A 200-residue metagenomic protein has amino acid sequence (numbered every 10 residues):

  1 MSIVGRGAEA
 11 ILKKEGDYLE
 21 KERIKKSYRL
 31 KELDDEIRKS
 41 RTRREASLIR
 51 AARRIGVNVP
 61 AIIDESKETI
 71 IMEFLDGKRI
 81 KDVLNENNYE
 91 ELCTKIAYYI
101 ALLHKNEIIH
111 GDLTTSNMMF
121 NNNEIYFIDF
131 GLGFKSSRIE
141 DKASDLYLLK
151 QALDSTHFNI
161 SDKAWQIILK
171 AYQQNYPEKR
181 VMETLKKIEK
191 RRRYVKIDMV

Functional and structural regions predicted by a protein language model:
M1-G16, L48, I55-P60, W165: N-terminal-biased segments
S2-R43: ATP-binding glycine-rich loop module of kinase domains
K14-D17, E22, D64, F74 (+1 more regions): Conserved hydrophobic "DFG−1" position in protein kinase catalytic cores
R23, L75, T114, M119 (+1 more regions): Anionic group-transfer/hydrolysis microenvironments
I24, R38-T42, A46, R53-I96: Conserved structural core of kinase catalytic domains
S27-Y28, R79, K135, H157: Conserved protein kinase catalytic core
I49-V57, K81-S116, N121, I125 (+2 more regions): Conserved kinase catalytic-core helix
Y126-V200: C-lobe/activation-segment region of protein kinase-like
